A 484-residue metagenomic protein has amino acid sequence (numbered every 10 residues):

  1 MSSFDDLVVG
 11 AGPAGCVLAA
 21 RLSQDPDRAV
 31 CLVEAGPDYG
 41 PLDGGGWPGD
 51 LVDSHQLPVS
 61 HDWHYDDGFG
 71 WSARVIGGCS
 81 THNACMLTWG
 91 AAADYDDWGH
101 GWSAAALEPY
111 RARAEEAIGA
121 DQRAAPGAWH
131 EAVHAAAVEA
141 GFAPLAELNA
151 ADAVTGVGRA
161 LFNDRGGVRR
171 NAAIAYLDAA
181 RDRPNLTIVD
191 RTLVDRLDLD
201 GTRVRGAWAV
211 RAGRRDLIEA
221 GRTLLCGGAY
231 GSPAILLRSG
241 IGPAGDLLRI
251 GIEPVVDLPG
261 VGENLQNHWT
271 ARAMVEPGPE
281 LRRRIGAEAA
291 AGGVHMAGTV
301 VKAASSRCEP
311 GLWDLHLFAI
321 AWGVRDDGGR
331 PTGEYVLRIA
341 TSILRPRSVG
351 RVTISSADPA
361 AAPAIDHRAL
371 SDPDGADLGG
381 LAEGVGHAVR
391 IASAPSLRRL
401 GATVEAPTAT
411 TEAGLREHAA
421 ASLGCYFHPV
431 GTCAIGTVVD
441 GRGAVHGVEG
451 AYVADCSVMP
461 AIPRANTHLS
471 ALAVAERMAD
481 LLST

Functional and structural regions predicted by a protein language model:
M1-A105, P109, E253-L258, Q266-P277 (+2 more regions): N-terminal glycine-rich phosphate/pyrophosphate-binding loop and immediately adjacent elements
R21, D25, A29-C31, G36-Y39 (+3 more regions): Glycine-rich loop(s) and the adjacent beta-strand/alpha-helix scaffold that form part
L42, A91-W98, V352, A362-D366 (+1 more regions): Cytochrome P450 core scaffold surrounding the K-helix E-X-X-R motif and the conserved "meander" helix-loop region
A84, G101-V204, R272-E280, A406-T408 (+2 more regions): Conserved redox-cofactor binding core of oxidoreductases
G158-D164, V189-D190, D195-R203, F318-I320 (+2 more regions): A glycine-rich dinucleotide-binding beta-alpha-beta segment and adjacent secondary-structure elements that constitute
G251-E253, G386-S393, L397, A475-T484: Internal hydrophobic alpha-helix adjacent to the cofactor/substrate pocket in enzyme cavities
M274-A382, L423-G431, V453-C456, P460-I462: FAD cofactor-binding and catalytic pocket of flavoenzymes
